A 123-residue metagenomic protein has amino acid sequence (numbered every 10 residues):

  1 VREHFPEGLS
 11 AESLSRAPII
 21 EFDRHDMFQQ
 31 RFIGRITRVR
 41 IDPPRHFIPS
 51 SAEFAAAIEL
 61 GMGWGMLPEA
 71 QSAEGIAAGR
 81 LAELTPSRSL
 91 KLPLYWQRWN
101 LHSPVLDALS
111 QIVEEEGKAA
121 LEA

Functional and structural regions predicted by a protein language model:
V1-E3, A17, L92-W96: Small-molecule pocket liners
V1-S10, M27, L101-D107: Short helix-loop capping/hinge motifs at secondary-structure junctions, enriched in acidic/polar residues
S10-E12, I36-R38, A73, P86: Short secondary-structure boundary/capping segments
R16-R38: Secondary-structure junction motif
E21, F47, E83-T85, R98: Structural signal for conserved beta-strand scaffold positions within catalytic alpha/beta enzyme cores
V39-E83: Hydrophobic hinge/microswitch elements
P86-A123: A late-sequence structural motif
